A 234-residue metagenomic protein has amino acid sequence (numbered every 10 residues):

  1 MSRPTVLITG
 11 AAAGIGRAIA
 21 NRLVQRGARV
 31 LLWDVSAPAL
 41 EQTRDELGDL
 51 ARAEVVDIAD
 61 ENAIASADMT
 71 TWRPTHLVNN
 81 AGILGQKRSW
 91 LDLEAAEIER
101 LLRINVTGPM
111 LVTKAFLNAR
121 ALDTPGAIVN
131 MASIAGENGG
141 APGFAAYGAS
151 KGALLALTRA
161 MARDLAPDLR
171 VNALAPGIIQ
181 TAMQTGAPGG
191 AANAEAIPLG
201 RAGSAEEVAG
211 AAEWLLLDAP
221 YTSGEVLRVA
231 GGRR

Functional and structural regions predicted by a protein language model:
R88-W90, E94-E99, N193: Substrate-binding pocket helix/loop in short-chain dehydrogenase/reductase
L93, G139-G148, A160: Active-site loop-to-helix junction immediately N-terminal to the catalytic Tyr of the SDR YXXXK motif in Rossmann-fold
T113, S150, T158: Active-site helix of classical SDR
N118, R159-P167: Alpha-helical segment proximal to the catalytic Tyr-Lys
P125, A166-R170, T222-G224: Short, small/polar-rich loop/turn modules that mediate ligand/substrate recognition or access, typified
S133: Residue(s) in the substrate-gating loop at a strand-loop-helix junction that position the organic substrate next
S204-V229: C-terminal substrate-recognition "lid" of short-chain dehydrogenase/reductases
